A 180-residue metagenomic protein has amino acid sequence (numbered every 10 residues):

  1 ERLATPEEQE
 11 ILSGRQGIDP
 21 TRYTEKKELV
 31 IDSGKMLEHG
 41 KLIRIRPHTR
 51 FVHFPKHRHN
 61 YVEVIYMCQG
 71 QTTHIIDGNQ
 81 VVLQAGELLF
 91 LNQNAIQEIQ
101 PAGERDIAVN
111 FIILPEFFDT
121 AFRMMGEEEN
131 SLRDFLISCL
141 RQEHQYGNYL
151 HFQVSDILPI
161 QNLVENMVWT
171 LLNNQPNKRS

Functional and structural regions predicted by a protein language model:
E1, L29-G40, A102-L171: A hydrophobic/aromatic-rich effector-binding and dimerization subdomain of bacterial HTH-type transcriptional regulators
E1-Q71, E129-D134, H144, N148: Generic protein-terminus/edge-of-domain signal
K41-R133, I137, N173-R179: N-terminal regulatory/effector-sensing and dimerization cores that precede helix-turn-helix DNA-binding domains
